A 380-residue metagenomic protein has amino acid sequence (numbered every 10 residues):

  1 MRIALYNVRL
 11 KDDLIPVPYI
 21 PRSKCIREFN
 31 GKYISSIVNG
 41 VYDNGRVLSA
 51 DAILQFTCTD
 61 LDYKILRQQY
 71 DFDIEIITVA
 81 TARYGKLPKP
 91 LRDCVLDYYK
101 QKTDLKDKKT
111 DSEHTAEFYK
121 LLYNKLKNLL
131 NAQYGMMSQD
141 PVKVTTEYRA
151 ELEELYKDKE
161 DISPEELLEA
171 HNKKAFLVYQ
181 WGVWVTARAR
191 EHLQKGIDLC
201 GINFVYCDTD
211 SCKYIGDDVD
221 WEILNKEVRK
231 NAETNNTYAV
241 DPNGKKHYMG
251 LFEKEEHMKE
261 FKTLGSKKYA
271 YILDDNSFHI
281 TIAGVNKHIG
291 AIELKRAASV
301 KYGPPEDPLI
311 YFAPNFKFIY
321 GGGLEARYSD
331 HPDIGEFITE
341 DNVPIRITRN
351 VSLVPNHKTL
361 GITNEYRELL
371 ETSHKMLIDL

Functional and structural regions predicted by a protein language model:
M1-L380: Conserved acidic
